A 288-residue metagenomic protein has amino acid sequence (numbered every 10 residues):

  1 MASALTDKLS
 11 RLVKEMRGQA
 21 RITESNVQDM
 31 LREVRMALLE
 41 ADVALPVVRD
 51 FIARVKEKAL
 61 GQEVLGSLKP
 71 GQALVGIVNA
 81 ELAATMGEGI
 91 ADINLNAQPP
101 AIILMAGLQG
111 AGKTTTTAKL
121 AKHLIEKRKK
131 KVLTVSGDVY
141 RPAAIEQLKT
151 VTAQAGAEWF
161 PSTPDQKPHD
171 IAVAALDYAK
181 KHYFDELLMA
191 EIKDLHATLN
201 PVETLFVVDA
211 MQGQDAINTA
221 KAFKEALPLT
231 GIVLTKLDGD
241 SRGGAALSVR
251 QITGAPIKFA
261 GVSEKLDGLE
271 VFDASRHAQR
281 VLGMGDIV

Functional and structural regions predicted by a protein language model:
A4-G137, A144-K180: Primarily NTPase-proximal linker/entry elements flanking Walker-type ATP/GTP-binding cores
T23, Y140-R141, P168, Q212-G213 (+1 more regions): Alpha-helix N-cap/loop-to-helix initiation residues
V43-L45, V139, K236, E264: Conformational gate/switch positions in structured elements
E81-A84, D138, M211-Q212, L237-D238: A short linear-motif detector with a strong N-terminal bias
V173-L176, F184, L188-V288: Conserved phosphate-handling catalytic cores of large alpha/beta enzymes
